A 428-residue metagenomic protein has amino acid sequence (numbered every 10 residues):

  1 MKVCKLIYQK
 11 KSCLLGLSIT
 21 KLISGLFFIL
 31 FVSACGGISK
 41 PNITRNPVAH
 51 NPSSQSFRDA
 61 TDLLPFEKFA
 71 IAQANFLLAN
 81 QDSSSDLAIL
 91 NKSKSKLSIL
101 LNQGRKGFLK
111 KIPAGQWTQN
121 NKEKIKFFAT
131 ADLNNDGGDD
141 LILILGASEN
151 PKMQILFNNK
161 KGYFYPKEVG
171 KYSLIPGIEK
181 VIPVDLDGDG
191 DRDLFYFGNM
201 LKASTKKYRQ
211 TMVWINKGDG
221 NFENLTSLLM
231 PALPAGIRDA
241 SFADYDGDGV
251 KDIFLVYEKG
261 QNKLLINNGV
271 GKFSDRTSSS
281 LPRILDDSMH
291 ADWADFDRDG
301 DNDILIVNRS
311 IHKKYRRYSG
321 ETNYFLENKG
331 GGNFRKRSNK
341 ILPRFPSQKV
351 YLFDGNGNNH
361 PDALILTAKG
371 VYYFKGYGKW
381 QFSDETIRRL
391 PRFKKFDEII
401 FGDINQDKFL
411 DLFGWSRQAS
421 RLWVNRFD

Functional and structural regions predicted by a protein language model:
S33-A34: C-terminal motif of bacterial Sec signal peptides marking the signal peptidase cleavage site
G37-A70, L87, L101-E123, F157-P176 (+5 more regions): Blade-edge motifs of beta-propeller repeat domains
L64-S95: Beta-strand-rich domains and repeat architectures in extracellular enzymes and scaffolds, especially beta-propellers
A70-Q81, K124-N135, G170, G177-G188 (+5 more regions): Beta-propeller blade termini
S83-L87, G137-L143, G190-Y196, G249-I253 (+3 more regions): Glycine-aliphatic tripeptides that mark coil-to-beta-strand junctions in extracellular and membrane proteins
I89-N91, L143-G146, Y196-M200, L255-Y257 (+3 more regions): Recurrent small/Gly-Pro-centered beta-turn motifs in extracellular repeat architectures
K92-S95, G146-P151, A203-R209, E258-G260 (+3 more regions): Short, solvent-exposed loop/turn segments at conserved positions within beta-propeller repeat blades
E398-D428: Blade-level signature of beta-propeller repeat domains, shared across WD40, Kelch, NHL, RCC1 and BNR/Asp-box propellers
